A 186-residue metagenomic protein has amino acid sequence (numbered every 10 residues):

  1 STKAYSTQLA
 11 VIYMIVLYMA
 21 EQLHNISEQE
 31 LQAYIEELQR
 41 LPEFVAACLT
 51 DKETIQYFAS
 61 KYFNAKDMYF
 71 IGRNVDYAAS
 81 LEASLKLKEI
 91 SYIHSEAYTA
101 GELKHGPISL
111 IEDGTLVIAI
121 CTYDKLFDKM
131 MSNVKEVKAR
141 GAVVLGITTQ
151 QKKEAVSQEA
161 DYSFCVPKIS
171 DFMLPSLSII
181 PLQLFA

Functional and structural regions predicted by a protein language model:
S1-A186: A SIS-like phosphosugar-recognition module
